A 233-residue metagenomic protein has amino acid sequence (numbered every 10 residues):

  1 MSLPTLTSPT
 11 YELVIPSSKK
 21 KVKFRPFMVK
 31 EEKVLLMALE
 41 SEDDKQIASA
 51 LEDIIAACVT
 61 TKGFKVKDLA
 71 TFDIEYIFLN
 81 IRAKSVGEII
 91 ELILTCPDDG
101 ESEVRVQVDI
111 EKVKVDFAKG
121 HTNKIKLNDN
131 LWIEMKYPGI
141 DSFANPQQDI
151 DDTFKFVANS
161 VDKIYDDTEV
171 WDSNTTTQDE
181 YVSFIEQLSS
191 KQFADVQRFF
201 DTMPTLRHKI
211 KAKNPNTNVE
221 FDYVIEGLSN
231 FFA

Functional and structural regions predicted by a protein language model:
M1-A233: Long C-terminal interaction/binding lobes of large macromolecular proteins
